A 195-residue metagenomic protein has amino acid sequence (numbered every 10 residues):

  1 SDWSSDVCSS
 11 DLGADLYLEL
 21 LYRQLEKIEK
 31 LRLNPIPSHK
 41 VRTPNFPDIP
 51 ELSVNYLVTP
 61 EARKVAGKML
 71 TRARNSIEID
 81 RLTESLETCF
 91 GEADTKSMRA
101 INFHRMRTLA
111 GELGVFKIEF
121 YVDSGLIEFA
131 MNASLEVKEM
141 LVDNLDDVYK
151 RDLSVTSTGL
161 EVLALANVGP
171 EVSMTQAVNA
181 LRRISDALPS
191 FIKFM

Functional and structural regions predicted by a protein language model:
S1-W3: Short, exposed "boundary/linker" segments that immediately precede the start of a downstream structural module
S5-M195: Accessory helical-bundle/CTD segments and flexible terminal tails appended to RecA-like ATPase motors
